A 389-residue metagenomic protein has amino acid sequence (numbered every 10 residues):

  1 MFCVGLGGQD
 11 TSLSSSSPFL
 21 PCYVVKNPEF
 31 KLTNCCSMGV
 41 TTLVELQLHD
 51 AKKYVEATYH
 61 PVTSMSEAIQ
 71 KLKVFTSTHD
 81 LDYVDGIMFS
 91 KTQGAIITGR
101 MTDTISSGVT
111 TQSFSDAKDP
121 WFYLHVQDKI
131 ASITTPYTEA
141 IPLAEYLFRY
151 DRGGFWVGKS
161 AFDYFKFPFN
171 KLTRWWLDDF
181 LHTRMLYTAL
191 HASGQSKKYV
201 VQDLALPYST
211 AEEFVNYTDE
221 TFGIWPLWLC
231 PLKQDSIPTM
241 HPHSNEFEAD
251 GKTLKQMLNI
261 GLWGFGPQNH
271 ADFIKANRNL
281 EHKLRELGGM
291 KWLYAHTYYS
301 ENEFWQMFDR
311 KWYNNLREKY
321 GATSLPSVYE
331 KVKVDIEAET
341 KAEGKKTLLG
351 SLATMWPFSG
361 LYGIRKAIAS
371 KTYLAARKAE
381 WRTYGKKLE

Functional and structural regions predicted by a protein language model:
M1-E389: Noncatalytic alpha-helical scaffold of FAD-dependent oxidoreductases
